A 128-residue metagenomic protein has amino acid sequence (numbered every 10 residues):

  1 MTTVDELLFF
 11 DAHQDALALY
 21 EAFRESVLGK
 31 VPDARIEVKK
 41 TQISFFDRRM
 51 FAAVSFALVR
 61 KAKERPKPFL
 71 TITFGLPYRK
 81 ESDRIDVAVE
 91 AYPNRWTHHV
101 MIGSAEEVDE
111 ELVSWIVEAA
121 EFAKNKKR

Functional and structural regions predicted by a protein language model:
M1-V38, Q42: Charge-rich, low-complexity N-terminal segments
Q14-D15, E25-L28, M50, R79 (+1 more regions): Short linear sequence elements within intrinsically disordered, low-complexity coil regions
L17-A18, L28, A53, S104 (+1 more regions): Amphipathic alpha-helical interaction segments
L19, F23, M50, L112-W115: Amphipathic alpha-helical interface surfaces
P32, P77, K124: Residue-level marker of positions within ordered structural domains that often coincide with functionally constrained
E37-T97: Short, conserved beta-strand/beta-arch hydrophobic-aromatic motifs that form part of recognition grooves or interface
A91-R128: Well-ordered alpha/beta subsegment
